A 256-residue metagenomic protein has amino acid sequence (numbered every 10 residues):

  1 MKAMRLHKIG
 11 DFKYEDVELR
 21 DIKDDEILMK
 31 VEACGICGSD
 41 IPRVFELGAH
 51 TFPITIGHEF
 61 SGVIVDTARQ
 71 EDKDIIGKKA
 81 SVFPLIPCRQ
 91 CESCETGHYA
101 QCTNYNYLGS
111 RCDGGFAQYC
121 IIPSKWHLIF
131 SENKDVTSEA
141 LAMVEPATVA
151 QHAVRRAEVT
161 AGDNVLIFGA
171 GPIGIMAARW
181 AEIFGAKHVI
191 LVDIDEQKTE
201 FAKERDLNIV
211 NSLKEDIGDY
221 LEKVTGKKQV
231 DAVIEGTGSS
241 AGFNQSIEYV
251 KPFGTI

Functional and structural regions predicted by a protein language model:
H7, E18-L19, T51-G57, L108-C112: Short Gly/Pro-enriched turn/cap motifs at secondary-structure boundaries
R20-C34, L47-E92, N133-K134: Glycine-rich beta-strand-centered segment in the early N-terminal region that forms part of a ligand/cofactor-binding
E59, K78-K79, S93, Y119 (+4 more regions): Residue-level marker of beta-strand positions
G77, D135-K214: Mid-domain Rossmann-like dinucleotide-binding core that forms the NAD(H)/NADP(H) cofactor-binding site
V82, I167, E235: Redox-cofactor binding/interface segments in oxidoreductases and associated redox assembly factors
C88-F168: NAD(P)H dinucleotide-binding glycine-rich loop of Rossmann-like/cofactor-binding domains, especially the beta1-alpha1
A157, E200, R205-I256: Glycine-rich cofactor phosphate-binding loops and adjacent beta1-alpha1 units of small-molecule cofactor enzyme domains
